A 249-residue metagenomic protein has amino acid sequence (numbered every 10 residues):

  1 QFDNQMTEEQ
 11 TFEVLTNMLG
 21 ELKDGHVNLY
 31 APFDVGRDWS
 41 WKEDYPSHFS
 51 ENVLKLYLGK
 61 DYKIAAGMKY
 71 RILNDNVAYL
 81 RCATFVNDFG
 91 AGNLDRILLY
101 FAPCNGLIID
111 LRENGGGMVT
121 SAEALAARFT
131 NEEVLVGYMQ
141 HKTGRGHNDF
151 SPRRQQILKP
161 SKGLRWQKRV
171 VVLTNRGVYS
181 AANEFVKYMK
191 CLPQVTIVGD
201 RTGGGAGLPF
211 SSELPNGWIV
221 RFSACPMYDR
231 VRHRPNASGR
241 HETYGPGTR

Functional and structural regions predicted by a protein language model:
Q1-K142, G146-Q155, R169, S211-E213 (+1 more regions): Flexible, low-complexity junctional segments that flank or bridge functional domains
E9, V77, G115-R249: C-terminal "post-core" interaction segments
